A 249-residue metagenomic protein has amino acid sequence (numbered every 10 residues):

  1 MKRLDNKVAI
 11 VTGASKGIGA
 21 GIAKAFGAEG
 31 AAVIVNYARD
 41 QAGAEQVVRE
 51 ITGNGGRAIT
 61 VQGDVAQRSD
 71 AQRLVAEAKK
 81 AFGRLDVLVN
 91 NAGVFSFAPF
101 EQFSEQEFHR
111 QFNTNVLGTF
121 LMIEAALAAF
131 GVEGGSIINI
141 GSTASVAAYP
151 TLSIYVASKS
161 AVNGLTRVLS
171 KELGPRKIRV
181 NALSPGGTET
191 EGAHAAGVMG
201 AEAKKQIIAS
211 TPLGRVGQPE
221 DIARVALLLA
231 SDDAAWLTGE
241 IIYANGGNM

Functional and structural regions predicted by a protein language model:
V8, S15-G17: Conserved glycine-rich cofactor-binding loop
P99-F100, E107-H109, I207: Substrate-binding pocket helix/loop in short-chain dehydrogenase/reductase
I123, S158, T166: Active-site helix of classical SDR
A128, K171-P175, A235: Alpha-helical segment proximal to the catalytic Tyr-Lys
S142: Residue(s) in the substrate-gating loop at a strand-loop-helix junction that position the organic substrate next
A147, L227, T238-M249: Short C-terminal tail/terminal secondary-structure segment of NAD(P)H-dependent dehydrogenase/reductase domains
P175, P185-T211, D221: A glycine/serine/threonine-rich, flexible loop-to-helix segment that serves as the NAD(P) cofactor-binding "lid"
